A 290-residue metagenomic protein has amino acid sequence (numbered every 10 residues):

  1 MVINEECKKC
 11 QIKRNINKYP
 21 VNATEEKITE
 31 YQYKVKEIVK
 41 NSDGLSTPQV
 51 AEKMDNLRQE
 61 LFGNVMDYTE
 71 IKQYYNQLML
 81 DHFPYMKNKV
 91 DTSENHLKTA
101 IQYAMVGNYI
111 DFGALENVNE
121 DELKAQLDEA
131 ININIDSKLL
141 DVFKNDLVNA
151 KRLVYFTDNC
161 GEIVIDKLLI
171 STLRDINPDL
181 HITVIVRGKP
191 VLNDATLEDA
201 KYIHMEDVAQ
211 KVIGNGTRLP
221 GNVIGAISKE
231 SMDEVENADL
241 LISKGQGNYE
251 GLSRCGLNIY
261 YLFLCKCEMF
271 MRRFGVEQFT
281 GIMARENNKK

Functional and structural regions predicted by a protein language model:
V2-A150: Electropositive, gly/pro-rich neighborhoods at or near active sites that engage anionic ligands
Y109-E129, I135, V191-T196, I203-A209 (+3 more regions): Conserved catalytic alpha/beta core of Sir2/sirtuin-type deacylases, generalized to analogous enzyme cores that bind
A150-R152, D179, A238: A general structural motif
R152-D158, T183-I185: Short glycine-rich or small-residue beta-strand-to-loop segments that form or flank ligand, phosphate, metal/Fe-S
D158-K167, K189-V191, Q246-E250: Gly/Ser/Thr-rich loops at beta-strand to alpha-helix junctions that form or flank small-molecule/cofactor-binding
C160-P178, T183: Histidine-anchored nucleotide/phosphate-binding helix
V186-G188, A200-K290: C-terminal functional extensions of proteins
